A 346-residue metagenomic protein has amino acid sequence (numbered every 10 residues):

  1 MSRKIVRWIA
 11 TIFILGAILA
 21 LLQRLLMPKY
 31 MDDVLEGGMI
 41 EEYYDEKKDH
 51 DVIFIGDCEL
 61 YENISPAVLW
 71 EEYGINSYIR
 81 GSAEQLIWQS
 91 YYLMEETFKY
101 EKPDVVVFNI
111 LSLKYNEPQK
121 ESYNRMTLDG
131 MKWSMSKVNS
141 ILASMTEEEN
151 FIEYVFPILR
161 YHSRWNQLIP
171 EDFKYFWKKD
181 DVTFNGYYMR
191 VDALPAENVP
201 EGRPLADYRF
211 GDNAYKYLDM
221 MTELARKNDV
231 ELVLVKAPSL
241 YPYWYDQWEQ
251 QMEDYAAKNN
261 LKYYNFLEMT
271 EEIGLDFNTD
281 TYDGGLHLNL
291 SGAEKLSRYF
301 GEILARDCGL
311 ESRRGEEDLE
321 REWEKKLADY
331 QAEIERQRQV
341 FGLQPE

Functional and structural regions predicted by a protein language model:
V6-L25: Hydrophobic membrane-insertion alpha-helices, especially the h-region of bacterial N-terminal signal peptides
L26-K48: Alpha-helical transmembrane signal-anchor/signal-peptide segments
I55, E59-I141: Membrane-embedded segments
I64, V68, Q89-Y92, W133 (+10 more regions): Extracytoplasmic/secreted proteins, especially bacterial periplasmic and envelope-associated proteins
S77-A83, A206, F210, G285: Acidic/histidine-rich helix-loop elements that form or flank divalent-metal/phosphate-binding sites at the catalytic
V105-E117, F176-I273: Conserved, well-ordered alpha-helix/loop/beta-strand core segments that scaffold catalytic motifs
Y123-N228, R313-E346: Secreted/periplasmic serine-hydrolase-like ester/acetyl group-modifying domain
D246, Q250-R321, K325, Q331-E346: C-terminal regions of proteins
